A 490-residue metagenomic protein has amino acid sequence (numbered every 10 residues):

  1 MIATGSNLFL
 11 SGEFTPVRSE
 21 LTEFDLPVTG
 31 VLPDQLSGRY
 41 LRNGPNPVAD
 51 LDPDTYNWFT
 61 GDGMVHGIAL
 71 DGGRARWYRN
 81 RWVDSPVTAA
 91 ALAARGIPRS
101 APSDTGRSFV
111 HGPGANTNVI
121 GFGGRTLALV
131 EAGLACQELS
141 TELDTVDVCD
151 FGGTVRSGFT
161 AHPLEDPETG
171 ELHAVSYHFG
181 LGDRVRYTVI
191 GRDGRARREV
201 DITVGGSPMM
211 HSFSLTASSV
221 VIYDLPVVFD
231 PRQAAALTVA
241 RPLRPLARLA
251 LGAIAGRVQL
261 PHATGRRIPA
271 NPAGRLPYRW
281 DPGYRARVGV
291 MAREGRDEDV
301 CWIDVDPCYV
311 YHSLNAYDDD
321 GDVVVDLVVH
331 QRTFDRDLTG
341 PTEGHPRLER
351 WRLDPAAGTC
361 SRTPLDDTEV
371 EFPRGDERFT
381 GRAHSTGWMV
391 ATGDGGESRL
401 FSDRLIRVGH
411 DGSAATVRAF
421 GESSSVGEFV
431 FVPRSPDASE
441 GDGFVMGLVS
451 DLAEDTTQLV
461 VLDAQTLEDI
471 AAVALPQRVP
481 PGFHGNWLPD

Functional and structural regions predicted by a protein language model:
M1-D490: Beta-propeller domains
